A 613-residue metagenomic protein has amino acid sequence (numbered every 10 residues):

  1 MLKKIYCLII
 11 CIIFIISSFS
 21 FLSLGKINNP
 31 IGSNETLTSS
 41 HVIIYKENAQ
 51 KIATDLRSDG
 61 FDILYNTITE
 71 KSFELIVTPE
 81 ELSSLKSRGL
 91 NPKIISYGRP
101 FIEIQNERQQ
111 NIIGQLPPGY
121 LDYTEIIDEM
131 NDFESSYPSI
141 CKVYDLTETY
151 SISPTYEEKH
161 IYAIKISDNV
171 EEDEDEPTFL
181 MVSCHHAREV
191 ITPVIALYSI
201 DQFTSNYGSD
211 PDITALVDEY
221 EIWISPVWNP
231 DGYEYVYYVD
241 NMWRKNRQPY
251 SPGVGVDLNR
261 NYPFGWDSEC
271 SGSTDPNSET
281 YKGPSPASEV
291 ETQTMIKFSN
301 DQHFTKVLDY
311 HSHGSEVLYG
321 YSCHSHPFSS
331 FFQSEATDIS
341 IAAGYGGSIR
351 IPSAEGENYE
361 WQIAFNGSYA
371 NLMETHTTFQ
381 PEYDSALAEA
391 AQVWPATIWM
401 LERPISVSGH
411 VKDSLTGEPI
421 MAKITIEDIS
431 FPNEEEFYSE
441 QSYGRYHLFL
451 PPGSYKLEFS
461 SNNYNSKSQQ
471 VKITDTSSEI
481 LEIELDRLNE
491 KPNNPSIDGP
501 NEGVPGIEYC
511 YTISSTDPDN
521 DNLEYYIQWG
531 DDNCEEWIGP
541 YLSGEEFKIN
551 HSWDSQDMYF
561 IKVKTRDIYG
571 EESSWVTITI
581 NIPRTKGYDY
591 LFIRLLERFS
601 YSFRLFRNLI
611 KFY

Functional and structural regions predicted by a protein language model:
C11-I12, E479-E597, N608, Y613: Extracellular/lumenal mature domains of secreted and surface-exposed proteins
S18, D413, S461-N463, R487 (+1 more regions): Surface-exposed loop/turn motifs at beta-strand-loop junctions within extracellular Ig-like and Fibronectin type III
F19-S33: Sec-dependent signal peptide cleavage junction
Y220, Y237-K412, P419-M421: Metallocarboxypeptidase
T416-E418, P432, T516-N522: Extracellular acidic loop/turn motifs
E418-I420, I426-P451: Short, acidic Ser/Thr/Gly-rich low-complexity loop/linker segments typical of extracellular and cell-surface proteins
G444, P452-N463: A short, solvent-exposed beta-strand micro-motif common in secreted/extracellular proteins
N462-L485: Structured interaction patches on ligand/partner-binding surfaces of diverse proteins
